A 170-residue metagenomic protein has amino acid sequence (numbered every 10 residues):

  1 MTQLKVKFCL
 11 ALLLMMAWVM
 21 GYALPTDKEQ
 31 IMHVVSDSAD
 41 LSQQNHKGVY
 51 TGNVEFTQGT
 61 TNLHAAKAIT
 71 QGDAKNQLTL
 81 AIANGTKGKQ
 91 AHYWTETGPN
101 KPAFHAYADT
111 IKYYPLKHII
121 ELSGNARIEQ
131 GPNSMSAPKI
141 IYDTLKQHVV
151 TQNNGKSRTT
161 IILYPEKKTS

Functional and structural regions predicted by a protein language model:
M1-S170: Mature-chain termini and adjacent capping regions
